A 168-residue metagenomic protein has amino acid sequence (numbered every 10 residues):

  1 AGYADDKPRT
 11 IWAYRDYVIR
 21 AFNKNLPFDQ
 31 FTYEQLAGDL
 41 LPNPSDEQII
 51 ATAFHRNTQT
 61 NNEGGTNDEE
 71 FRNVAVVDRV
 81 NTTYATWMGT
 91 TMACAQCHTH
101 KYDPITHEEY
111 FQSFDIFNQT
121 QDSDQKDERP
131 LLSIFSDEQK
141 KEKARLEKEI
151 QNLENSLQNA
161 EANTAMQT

Functional and structural regions predicted by a protein language model:
A1-D137: Short, structured secondary-structure elements that scaffold catalytic or ligand/cofactor-binding regions
L132-T168: Long, non-membrane, amphipathic alpha-helices that form coiled-coils
